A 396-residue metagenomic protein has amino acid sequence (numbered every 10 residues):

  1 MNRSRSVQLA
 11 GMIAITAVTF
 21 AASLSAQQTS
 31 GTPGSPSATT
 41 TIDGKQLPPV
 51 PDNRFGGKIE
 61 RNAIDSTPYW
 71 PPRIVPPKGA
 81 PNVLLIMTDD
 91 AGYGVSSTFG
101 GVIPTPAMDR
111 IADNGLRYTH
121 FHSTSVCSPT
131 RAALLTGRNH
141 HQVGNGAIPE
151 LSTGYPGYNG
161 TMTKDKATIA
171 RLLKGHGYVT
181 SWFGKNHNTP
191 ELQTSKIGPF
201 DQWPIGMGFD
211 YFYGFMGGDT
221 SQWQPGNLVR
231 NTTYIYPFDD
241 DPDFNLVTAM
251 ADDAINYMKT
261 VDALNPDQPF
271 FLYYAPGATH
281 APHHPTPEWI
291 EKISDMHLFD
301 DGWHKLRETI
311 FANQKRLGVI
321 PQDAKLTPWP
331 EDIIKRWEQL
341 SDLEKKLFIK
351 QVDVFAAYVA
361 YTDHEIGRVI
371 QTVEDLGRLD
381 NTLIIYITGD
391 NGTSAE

Functional and structural regions predicted by a protein language model:
M1-Q8: N-terminal secretory signal peptides that target proteins for export/translocation
Q8-A10, S30, S123, F200: Hydrophobic residues within membrane-embedded alpha helices
A10-A21: Bacterial N-terminal signal peptides
T19, S35, P204-G208: A generic structural signal for short, non-catalytic loop/turn and secondary-structure boundary residues
A21-Q27: Boundary at the C-terminal end of the N-terminal hydrophobic targeting segment
Q27-T39: Short acidic, Pro/Gly- and aromatic-enriched capping/linker segments at domain boundaries
T40, Q46-E396: Formylglycine-dependent sulfatase
